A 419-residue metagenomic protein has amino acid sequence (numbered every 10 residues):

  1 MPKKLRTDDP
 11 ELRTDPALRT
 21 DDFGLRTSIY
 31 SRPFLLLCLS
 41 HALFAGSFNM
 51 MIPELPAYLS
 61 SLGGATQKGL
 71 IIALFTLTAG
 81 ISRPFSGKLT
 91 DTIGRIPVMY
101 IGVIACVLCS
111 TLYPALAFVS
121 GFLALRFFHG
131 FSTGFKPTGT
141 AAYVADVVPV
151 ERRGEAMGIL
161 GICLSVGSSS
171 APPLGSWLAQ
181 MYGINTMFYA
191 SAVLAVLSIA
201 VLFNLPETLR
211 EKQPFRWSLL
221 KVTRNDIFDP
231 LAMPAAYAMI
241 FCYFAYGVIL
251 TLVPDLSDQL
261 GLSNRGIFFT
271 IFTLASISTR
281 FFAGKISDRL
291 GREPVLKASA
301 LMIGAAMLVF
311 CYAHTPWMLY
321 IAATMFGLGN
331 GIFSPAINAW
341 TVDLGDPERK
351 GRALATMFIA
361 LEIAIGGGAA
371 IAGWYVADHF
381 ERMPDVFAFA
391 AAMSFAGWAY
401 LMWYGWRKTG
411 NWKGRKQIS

Functional and structural regions predicted by a protein language model:
D22-Y30, E207-A236, S419: Juxtamembrane intracellular "pre-TM" segments in multi-pass secondary transporters
Y30-L70, Y243-L256: Helix-loop boundary and gating motifs at the non-cytosolic
T76-P84, S168-S169, S276-I277, F281 (+1 more regions): Residue-level signature of mid-helix packing/kink "hotspots" within the transmembrane helices of 12-pass Major
I104-A117, M302-H314: C-terminal ends and interior cores of transmembrane alpha-helices in multi-pass membrane transporters/permeases
F127-C163: Cytoplasmic helix-loop-helix junction between adjacent transmembrane helices in 12-TM secondary transporters
Q180-V193, W374-M393: A membrane-interface helix-boundary motif in multi-pass transporters
V193-E211, Y400-Y404: C-terminal membrane-cytosol helix-exit motif in multi-pass small-molecule transporters
